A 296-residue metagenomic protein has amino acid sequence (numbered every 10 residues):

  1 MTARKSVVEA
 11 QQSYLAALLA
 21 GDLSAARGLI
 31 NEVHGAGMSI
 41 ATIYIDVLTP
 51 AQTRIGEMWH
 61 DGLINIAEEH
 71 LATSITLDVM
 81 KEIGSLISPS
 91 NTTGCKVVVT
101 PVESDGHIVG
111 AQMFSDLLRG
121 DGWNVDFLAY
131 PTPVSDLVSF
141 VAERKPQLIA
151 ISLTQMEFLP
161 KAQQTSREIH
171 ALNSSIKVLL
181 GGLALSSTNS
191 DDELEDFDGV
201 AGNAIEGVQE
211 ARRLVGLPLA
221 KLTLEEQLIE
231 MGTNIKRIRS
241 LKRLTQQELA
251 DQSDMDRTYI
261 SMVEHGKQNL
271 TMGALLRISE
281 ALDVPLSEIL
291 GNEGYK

Functional and structural regions predicted by a protein language model:
M1-N91, R257, H265: Long amphipathic alpha-helical segments
R119, T132-D191: Cofactor-cradling patches in redox/metallo enzymes
L217-S240: A short, Lys/Arg-rich alpha-helix, primarily the initiator
T233-Q252, R277: Short basic helix-loop element that most often maps to the first helix and adjoining turn of HTH DNA-binding modules
I235, L249-A250, I260-V263, I289: Conserved hydrophobic/aromatic packing and binding residues within compact polymer-binding modules
T245, D256-Y259, T271, P285: Short coil turns linking two alpha-helices in DNA-binding domains
G273-E288: DNA major-groove recognition helix of helix-turn-helix/homeodomain DNA-binding modules
L290-K296: Short, charged recognition helix plus adjacent turn of helix-turn-helix-like nucleic-acid-binding domains
